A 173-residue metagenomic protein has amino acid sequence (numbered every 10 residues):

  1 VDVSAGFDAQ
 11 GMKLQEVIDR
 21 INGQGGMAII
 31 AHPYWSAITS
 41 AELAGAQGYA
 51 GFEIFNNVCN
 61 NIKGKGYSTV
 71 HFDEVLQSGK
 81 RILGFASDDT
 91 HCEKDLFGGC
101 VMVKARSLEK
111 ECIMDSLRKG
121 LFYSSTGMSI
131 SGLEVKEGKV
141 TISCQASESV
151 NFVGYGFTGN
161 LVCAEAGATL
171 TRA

Functional and structural regions predicted by a protein language model:
V1-A5, A37-A173: Charged catalytic cores and adjacent phosphate/nucleic-acid-binding surfaces used for phosphate/nucleic-acid chemistry
V3-K13: Divalent metal-binding segments
G11-Q15, G66-T69: Structural motif corresponding to alpha-helix initiation and N-cap regions
K13-I29, D73-L76: Surface-exposed amphipathic alpha-helices with a cationic face
N22-I38, G84-S87: Aromatic-lined carbohydrate-recognition surfaces of secreted/lumenal glycan-active proteins
